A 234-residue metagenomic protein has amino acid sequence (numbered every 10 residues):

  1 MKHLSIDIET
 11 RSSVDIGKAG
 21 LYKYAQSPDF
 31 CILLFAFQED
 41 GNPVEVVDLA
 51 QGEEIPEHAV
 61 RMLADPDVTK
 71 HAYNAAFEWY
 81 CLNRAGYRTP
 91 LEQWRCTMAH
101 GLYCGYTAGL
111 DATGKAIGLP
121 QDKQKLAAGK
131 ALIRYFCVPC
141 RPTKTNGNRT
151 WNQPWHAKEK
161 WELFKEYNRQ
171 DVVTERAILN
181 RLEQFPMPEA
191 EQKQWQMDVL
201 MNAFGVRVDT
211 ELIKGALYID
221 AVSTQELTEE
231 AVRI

Functional and structural regions predicted by a protein language model:
M1-I32: Entry/capping segment at the start of metal-dependent catalytic domains with acidic active-site entry clusters
L4-I6, G114, A216, T224: Hydrophobic, aliphatic-enriched repeat segments that assemble into extended interaction scaffolds in large eukaryotic
S5-D7, A72, W94-R95, V208: Short hydrophobic beta-strand that contains or immediately precedes a catalytic carboxylate
E9, A75-A76, I213: An acidic- and aromatic-residue-enriched active-site/binding cleft used to recognize and process polar
S27-F37, G41-E183, A190, W195: Active-site-proximal helix-loop-helix substrate-binding element of RNase H-like nuclease domains
E189-I234: Extended, well-ordered alpha-helical scaffold/bundle regions in very large, multi-domain proteins
